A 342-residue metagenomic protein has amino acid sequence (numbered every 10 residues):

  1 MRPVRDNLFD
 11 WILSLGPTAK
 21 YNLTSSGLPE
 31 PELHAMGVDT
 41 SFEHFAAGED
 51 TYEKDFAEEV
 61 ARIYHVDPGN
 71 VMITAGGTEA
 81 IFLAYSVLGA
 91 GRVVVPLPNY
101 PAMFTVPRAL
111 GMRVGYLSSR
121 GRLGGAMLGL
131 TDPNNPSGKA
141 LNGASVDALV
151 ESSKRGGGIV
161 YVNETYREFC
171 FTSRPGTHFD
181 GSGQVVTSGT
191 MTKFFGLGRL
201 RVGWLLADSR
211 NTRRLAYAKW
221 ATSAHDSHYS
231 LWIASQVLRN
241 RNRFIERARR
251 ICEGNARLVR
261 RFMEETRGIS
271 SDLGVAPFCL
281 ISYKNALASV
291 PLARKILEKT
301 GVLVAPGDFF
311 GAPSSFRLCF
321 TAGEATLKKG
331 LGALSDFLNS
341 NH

Functional and structural regions predicted by a protein language model:
M1-T51: N-terminal "arm"/small-domain region of PLP-dependent enzymes with the aminotransferase-like
T24, S235, C252-R260, S270-Y283 (+1 more regions): Conserved glycine-rich beta-strand-loop-beta hairpin in the small C-terminal domain of fold type I
K54-V93, Y100, T105-V106, L110 (+1 more regions): Phosphate-binding glycine-rich loop
V95, Y116, L130, V162 (+2 more regions): Hydrophobic residues in well-ordered beta-strands that form the structural core
L110, R155-G156, G183, T266 (+2 more regions): Helix C-cap/helix->beta junction micro-motif
S118-S173, D180: Active-site phosphate-binding strand-loop segment of PLP-dependent enzymes
G181, V186-E253, R257-R260, G332 (+1 more regions): Conserved core segment of the aminotransferase class I/II
K295-V304, F310-H342: PLP-dependent enzyme catalytic core of the Aspartate aminotransferase-like
